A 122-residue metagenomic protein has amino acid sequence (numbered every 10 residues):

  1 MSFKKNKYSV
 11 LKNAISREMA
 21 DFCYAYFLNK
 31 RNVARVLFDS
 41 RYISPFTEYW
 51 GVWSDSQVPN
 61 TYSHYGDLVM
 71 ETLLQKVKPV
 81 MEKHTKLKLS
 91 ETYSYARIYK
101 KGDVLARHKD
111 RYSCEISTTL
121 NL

Functional and structural regions predicted by a protein language model:
M1-T85: Non-heme Fe(II)/2-oxoglutarate
L74-L122: Conserved double-stranded beta-helix
